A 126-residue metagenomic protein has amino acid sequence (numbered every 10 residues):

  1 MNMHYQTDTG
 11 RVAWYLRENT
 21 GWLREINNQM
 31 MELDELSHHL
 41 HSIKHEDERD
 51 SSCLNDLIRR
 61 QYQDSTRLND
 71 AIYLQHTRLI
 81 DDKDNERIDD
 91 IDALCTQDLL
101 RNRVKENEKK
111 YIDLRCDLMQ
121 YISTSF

Functional and structural regions predicted by a protein language model:
M1-F126: Charge-rich amphipathic alpha-helical interaction elements
